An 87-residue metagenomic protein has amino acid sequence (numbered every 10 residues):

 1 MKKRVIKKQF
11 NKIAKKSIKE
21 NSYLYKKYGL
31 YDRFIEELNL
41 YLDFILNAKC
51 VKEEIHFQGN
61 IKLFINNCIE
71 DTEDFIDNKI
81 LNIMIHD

Functional and structural regions predicted by a protein language model:
M1-V5, N82-D87: Short intrinsically disordered terminal tails
R4-K15, K19, Y23: Basic, mixed-charge low-complexity alpha-helical segments
S22-H86: Acidic, low-complexity, intrinsically disordered interaction modules
